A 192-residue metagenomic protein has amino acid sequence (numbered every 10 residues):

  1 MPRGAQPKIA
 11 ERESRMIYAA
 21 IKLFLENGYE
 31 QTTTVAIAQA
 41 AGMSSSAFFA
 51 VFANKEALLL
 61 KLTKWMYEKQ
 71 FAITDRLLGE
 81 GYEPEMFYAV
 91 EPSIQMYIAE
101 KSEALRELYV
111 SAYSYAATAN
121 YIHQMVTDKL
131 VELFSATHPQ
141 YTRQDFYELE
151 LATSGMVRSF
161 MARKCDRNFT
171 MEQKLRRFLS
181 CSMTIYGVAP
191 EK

Functional and structural regions predicted by a protein language model:
M1-K8: N-terminal intrinsically disordered/low-complexity leader segments
R15, L23-A57, K61: Helix-turn-helix
K61, A72-L105: Hydrophobic alpha-helical connector segments
E85-A89, R106-H123: Eukaryote-skewed repeat-based solenoidal scaffolds used as protein-protein interaction platforms, primarily
Y113-A162, Q173: Amphipathic alpha-helical packing segments from all-alpha helical-bundle domains
E132-A136, A162, D166-K192: C-terminal peripheral helix-coil segments that are non-catalytic and often amphipathic
